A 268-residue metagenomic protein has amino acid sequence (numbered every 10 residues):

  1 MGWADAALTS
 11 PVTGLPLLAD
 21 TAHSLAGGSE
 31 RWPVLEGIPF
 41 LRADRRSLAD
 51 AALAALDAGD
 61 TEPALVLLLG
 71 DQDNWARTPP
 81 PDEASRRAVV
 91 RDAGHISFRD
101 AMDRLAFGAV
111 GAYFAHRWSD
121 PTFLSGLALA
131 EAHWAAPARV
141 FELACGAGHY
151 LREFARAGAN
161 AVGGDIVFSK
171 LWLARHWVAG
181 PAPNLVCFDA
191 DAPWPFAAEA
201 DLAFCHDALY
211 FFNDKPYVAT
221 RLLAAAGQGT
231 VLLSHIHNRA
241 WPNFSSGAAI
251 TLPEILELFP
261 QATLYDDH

Functional and structural regions predicted by a protein language model:
H116-A136: Conserved alpha-helix/loop element of class I SAM-dependent methyltransferases that forms part of the SAM/SAH-binding
P137-G146: Conserved class I S-adenosyl-L-methionine
A147-A192: Class I SAM-dependent methyltransferase SAM/SAH-binding core
W194-A203: A short acidic, Gly/Pro-enriched loop at the edge of an enzyme's catalytic core that lines a small-molecule cofactor
L202-D214: A short SAM/SAH-binding and catalytic strip from SAM-dependent methyltransferases
P216-G229: A short glycine-rich, Lys/Arg-flanked "PGG" loop and its adjoining helix->strand segment in the class I
Q228-I236: Conserved beta-strand signature within the Rossmann-like core of class I S-adenosyl-L-methionine
R239-E254: Acceptor-substrate binding/catalytic loop of class I
